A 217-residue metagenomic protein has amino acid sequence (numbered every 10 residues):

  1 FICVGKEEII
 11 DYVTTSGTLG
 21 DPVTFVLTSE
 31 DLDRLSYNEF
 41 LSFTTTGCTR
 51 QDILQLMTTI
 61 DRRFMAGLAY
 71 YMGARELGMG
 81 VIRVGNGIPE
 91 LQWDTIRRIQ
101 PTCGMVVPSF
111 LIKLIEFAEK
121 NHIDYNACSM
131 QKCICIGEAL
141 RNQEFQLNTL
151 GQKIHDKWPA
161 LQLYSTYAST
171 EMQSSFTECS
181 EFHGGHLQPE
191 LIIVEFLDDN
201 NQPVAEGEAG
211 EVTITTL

Functional and structural regions predicted by a protein language model:
F1-T14, G20-Y37, L41-T45, T49-Q51 (+2 more regions): Nucleotide 5′-phosphate-binding alpha/beta core
T15-T18, L54, G104, A168: Conserved S/T- and glycine-rich ATP-binding loop of Class I adenylate-forming
T28-T44, I53-K113: AMP-binding/adenylate-forming
T49-Q51, A127-M130, A160: A general structural motif
Q55-M57, Q131-I136, V212: Extended hydrophobic secondary-structure segments that form protein cores and membrane-embedded regions
L77, I99, S129, W158-P159 (+1 more regions): Short, structured coil segments at secondary-structure junctions
P101-L150, Y164-M172, E195: Adenylate-forming
F145-L217: Conserved AMP-binding/adenylate-forming
